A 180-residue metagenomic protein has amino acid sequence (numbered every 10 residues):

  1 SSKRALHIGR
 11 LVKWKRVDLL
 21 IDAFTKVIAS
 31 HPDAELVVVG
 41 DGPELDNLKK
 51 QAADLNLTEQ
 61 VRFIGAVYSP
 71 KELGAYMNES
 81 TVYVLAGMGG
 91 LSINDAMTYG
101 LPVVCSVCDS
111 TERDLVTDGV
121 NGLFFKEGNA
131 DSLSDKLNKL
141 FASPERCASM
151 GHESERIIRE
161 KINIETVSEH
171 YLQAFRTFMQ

Functional and structural regions predicted by a protein language model:
S1-F24, V37: Conserved donor-binding/catalytic core segment of Leloir-type glycosyltransferases
I8, V12, E35-K49, G65-A66: Glycosyltransferase donor-sugar binding loop
K49-V67: Nucleotide-activated donor-binding/catalytic signature segment of Leloir-type glycosyltransferases, i.e., the conserved
Q60, S132, K139, R146-K161 (+2 more regions): A short, well-ordered alpha-helix in the C-terminal region of glycosyltransferases
A66, L73-S80, A96-M97: Short alpha-helical donor nucleotide-sugar binding micro-motif in glycosyltransferases
A75-M88, L101-P102: Acidic donor-binding loop of glycosyltransferase active sites
N94-T98, C108-G119, L123-F124: Short acidic/histidine- and often glycine-rich active-site loop of Leloir-type glycosyltransferases that engages
D118-G119, L123-A130, N138-E145: Conserved acidic donor-binding segment of nucleotide-sugar-dependent glycosyltransferases
